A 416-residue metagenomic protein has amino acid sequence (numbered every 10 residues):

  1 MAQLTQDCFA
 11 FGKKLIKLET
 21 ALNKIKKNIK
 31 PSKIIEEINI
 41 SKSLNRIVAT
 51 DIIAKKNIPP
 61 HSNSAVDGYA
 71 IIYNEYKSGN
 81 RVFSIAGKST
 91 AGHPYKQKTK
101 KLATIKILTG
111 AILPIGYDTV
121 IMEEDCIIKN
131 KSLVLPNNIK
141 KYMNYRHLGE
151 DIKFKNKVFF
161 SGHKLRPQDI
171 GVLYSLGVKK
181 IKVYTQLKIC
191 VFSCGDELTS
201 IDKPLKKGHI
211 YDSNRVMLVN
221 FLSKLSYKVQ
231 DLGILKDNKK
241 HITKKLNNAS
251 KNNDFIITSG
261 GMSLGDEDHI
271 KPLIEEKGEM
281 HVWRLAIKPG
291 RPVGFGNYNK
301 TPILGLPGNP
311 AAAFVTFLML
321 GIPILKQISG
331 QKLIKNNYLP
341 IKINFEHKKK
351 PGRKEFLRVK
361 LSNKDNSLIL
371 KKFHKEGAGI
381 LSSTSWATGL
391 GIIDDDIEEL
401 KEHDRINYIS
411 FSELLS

Functional and structural regions predicted by a protein language model:
M1-G79, K131, L333-R358: Short, low-complexity N-terminal leaders and the immediately following helix N-cap/first helix
M1-Q6, A10-L18, K179-L306, P310-T316: Helix-rich terminal scaffold detector
A2-K13, K55-N57, Y69-D231, H374 (+2 more regions): Short, glycine/charged-enriched hinge/interface segments at domain edges or termini
K13-T20, I35-K42, V66, N80 (+21 more regions): Conserved active-site and cofactor/substrate-binding residues in soluble primary-metabolism enzymes
E19-L22, E36-S41, T50, G92 (+2 more regions): Flexible glycine/proline-rich
K26-K33, D51, L113, N156-H163 (+7 more regions): Structural signal for hydrophobic packing residues in well-ordered secondary-structure cores of soluble enzyme domains
S62-S64, K77-S78, K96-K100, L113-I115 (+13 more regions): Solvent-exposed alpha-helices and their adjacent loops that cap or buttress functional pockets in soluble metabolic
